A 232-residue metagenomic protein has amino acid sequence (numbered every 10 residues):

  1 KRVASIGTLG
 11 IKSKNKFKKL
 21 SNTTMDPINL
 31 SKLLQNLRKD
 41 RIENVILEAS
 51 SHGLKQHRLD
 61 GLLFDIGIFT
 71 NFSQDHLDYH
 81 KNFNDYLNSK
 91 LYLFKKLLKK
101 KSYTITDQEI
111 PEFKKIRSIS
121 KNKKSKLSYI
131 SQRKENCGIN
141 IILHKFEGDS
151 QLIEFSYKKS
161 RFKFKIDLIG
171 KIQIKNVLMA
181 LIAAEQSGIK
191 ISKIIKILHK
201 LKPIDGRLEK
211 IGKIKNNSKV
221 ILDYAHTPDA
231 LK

Functional and structural regions predicted by a protein language model:
R2-K14, S50: Short beta-strand-centered segment that lines the nucleotide-binding/catalytic pocket of NTP-utilizing
V3-S5, I46, Y129: Short beta-strand "acidic-cap" motif of Rossmann-like dinucleotide-binding folds
K16-S50: Conserved nucleotide-sensing/catalytic segment adjacent to the nucleotide-binding pocket in NTP-handling enzymes
F17-K18, R58, D78-F83: Short, solvent-exposed loop/turn segments at secondary-structure boundaries
K39-E43, F64-V220: Acidic, Mg2+-coordinating active-site environments of NTP-dependent enzymes
S51, Q74, I110, H226-T227: Short, glycine/acidic-enriched loop or turn micro-motifs at the edges of active sites
H52-D60: Conserved helix/coil segment N-terminal to the catalytic DExD/H
Y224-K232: AMP-binding/adenylate-forming catalytic core of the ANL superfamily
